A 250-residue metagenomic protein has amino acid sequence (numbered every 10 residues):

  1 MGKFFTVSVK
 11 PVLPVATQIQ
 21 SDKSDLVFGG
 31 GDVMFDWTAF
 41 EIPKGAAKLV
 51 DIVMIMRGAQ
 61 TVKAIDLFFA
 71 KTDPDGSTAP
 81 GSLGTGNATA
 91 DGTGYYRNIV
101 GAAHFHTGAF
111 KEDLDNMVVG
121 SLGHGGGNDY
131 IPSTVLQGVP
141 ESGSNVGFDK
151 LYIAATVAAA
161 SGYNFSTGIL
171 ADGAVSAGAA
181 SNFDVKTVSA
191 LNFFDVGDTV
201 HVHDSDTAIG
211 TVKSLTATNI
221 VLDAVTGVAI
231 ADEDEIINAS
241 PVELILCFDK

Functional and structural regions predicted by a protein language model:
M1-D25, Q137-G168, N238-K250: C-terminal interaction-tip segments
F5, T61-A64, G147, F194 (+1 more regions): Short loop/turn segments at connectors of secondary-structure elements within structured domains
T17-I42, A59-T61, S77-A90, V175-N182 (+1 more regions): Surface-exposed ligand/attachment interfaces on beta-rich extracellular proteins
F35-T72, F194-G197: Beta-rich globular "head" domains
M54-Q60, K71-S77, A154-G162, D204-S205 (+1 more regions): Short, flexible beta-strand-to-coil junctions
G58-G108: Surface-exposed turn/loop modules enriched in turn-prone residues
A90-S142: Extended, solvent-exposed segments with strong compositional bias
S166-N238: Autoprocessing Asn-cyclization modules and mimics
